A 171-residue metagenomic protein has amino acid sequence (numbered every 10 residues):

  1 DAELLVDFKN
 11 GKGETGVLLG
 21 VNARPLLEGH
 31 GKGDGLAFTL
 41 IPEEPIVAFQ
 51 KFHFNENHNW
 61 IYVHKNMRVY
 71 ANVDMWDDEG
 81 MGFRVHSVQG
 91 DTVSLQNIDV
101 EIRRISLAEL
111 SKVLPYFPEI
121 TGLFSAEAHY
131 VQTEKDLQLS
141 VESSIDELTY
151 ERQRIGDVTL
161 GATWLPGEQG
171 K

Functional and structural regions predicted by a protein language model:
D1-K171: Interface amphipathic segments
